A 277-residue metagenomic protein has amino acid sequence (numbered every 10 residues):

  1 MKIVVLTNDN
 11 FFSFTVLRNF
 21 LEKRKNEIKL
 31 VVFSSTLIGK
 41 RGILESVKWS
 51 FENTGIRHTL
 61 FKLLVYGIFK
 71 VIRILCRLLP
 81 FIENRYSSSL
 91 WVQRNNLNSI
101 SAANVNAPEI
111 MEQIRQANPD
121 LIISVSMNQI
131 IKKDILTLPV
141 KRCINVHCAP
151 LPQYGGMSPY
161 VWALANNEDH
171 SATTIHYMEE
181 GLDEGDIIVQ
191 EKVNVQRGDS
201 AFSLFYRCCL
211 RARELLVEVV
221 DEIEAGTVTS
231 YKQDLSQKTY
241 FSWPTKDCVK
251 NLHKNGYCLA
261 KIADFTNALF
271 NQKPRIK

Functional and structural regions predicted by a protein language model:
M1-K277: One-carbon transfer enzymes
